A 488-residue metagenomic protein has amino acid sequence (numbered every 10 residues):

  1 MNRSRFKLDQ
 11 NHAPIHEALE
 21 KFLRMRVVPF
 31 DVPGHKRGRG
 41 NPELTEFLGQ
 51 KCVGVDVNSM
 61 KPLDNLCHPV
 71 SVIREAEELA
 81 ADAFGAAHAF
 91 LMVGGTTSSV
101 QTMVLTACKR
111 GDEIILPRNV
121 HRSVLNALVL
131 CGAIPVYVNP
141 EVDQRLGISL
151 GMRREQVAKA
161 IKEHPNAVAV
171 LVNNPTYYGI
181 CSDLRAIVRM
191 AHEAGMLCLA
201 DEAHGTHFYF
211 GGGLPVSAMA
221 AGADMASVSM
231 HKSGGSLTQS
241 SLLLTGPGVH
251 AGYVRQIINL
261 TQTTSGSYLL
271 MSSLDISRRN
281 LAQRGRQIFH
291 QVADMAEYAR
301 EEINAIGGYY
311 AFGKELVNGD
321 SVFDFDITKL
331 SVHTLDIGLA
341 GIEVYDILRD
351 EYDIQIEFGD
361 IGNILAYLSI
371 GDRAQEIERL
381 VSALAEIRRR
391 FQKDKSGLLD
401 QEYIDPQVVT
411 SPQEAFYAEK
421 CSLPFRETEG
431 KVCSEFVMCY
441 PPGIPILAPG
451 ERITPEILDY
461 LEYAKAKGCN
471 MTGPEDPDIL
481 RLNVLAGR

Functional and structural regions predicted by a protein language model:
M1-S71, P441-P442: N-terminal "arm"/small-domain region of PLP-dependent enzymes with the aminotransferase-like
R5, D9, I15-E20, R24-R26 (+4 more regions): Conserved PLP-enzyme active-site core in the AAT-like
P33-H35, N173, H333-L335, S369 (+1 more regions): Structured loops at beta-to-helix junctions and adjacent beta-edge loops in soluble globular domains
V53-G95: Conserved N-terminal alpha-helix of the aminotransferase class I/II PLP-enzyme fold
L63, F90-M92, V170-N173, S331 (+1 more regions): Short glycine-rich or small-residue beta-strand-to-loop segments that form or flank ligand, phosphate, metal/Fe-S
L91, Y137-N139, V228, F358 (+1 more regions): Structural signal for conserved beta-strand scaffold positions within catalytic alpha/beta enzyme cores
Y298-P474: Conserved C-terminal alpha-helix-loop-beta "cap" of PLP-dependent enzymes that closes/shapes the active-site mouth
N470-R488: Charge-dense polyanion-binding interfaces
